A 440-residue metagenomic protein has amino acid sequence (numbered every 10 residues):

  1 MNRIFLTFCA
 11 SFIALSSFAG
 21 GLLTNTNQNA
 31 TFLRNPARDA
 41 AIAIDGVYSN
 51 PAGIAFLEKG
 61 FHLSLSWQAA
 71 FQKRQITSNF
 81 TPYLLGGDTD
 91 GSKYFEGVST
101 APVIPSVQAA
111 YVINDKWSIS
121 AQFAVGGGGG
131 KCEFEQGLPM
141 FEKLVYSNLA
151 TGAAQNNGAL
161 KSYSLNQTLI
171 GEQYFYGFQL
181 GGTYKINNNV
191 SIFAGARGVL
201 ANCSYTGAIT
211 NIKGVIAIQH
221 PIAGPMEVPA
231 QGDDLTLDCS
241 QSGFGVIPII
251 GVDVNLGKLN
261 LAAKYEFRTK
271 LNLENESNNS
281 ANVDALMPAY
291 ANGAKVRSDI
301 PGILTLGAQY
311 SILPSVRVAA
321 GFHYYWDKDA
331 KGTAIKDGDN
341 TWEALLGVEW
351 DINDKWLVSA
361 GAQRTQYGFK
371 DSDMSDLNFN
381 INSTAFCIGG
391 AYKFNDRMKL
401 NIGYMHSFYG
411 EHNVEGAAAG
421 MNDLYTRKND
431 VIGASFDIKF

Functional and structural regions predicted by a protein language model:
S16-G128, F379: N-terminal, post-signal peptide beta-strand-biased segments of exported outer-membrane/organellar beta-barrel and other
D45, T100-P105, Y174-F178, S242-P248 (+4 more regions): Residues that define the transmembrane beta-barrel architecture of outer-membrane proteins
F61, K116-I119, N189-I192, K258-L261 (+4 more regions): Repeated loop/turn-to-beta-strand initiation elements of outer-membrane beta-barrel proteins
L65-F71, A121-V125, A194-G198, A263-F267 (+3 more regions): Transmembrane beta-barrel strands of outer-membrane/channel proteins
A70-R74, G126-G130, V199-Y205, I212 (+7 more regions): Structural signature of outer-membrane beta-barrel domains
T81-G91, E135-N166, N202-C239, L273-G293 (+2 more regions): Solvent-exposed loop segments that connect transmembrane elements
I249-N275, D284, G293-G368: Detector for outer-membrane/organellar transmembrane beta-barrel domains, recognizing the amphipathic beta-strand
V254, G390-Y392, Y404, T426-F440: Outer-membrane beta-barrel "beta-signal"
